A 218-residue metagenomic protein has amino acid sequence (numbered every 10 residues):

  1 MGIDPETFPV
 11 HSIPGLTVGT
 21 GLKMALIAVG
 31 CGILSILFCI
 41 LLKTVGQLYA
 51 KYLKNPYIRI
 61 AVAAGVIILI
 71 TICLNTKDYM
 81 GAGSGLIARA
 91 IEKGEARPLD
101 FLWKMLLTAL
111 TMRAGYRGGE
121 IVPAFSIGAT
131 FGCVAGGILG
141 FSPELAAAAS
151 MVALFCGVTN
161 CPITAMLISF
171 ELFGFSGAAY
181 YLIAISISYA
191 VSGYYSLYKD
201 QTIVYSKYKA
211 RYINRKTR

Functional and structural regions predicted by a protein language model:
M1-R218: Alpha-helical transmembrane segments and immediately membrane-proximal extracytoplasmic
